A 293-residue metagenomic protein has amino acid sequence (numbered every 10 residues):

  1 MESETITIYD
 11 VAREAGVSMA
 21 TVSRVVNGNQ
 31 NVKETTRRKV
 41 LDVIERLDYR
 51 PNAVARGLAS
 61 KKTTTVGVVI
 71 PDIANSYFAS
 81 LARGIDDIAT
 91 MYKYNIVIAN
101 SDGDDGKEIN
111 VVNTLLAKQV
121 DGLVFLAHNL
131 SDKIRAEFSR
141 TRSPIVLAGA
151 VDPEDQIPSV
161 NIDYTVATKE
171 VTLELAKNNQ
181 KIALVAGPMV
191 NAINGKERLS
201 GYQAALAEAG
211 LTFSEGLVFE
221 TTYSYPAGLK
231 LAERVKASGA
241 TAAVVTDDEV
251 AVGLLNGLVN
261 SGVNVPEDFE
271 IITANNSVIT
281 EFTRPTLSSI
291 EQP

Functional and structural regions predicted by a protein language model:
M1-T64: N-terminal helix-turn-helix DNA-binding module of bacterial transcription factors
Y49-T114, K118-G122, P188, L199-Q203: Amphipathic helical "hinge" segments at domain boundaries
P71-S80, I98-K107, V160-E170, V185-L231 (+3 more regions): Hinge/beta->alpha junction and helix N-cap segments in small-molecule ligand-binding domains
M91-Y92, T141, L206-F213, K236-S238 (+1 more regions): Short helix-capping segments at alpha-helix termini
G103, F125-E170, K177-K181, E249 (+1 more regions): Flexible loop/hinge segments that line or gate small-molecule binding clefts
V120-L126, A183-A186, V218, K236-D247 (+1 more regions): Periplasmic-binding protein-like
A232-P293: Flexible loop/turn connectors
